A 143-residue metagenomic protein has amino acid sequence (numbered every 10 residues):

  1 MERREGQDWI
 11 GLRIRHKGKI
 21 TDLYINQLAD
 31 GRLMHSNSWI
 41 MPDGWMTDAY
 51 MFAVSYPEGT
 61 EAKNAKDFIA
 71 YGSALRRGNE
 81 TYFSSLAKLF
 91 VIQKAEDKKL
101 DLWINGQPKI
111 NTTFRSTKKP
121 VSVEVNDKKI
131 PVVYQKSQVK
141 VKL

Functional and structural regions predicted by a protein language model:
M1-L143: Non-catalytic C-terminal accessory domains or segments of carbohydrate-active enzymes
